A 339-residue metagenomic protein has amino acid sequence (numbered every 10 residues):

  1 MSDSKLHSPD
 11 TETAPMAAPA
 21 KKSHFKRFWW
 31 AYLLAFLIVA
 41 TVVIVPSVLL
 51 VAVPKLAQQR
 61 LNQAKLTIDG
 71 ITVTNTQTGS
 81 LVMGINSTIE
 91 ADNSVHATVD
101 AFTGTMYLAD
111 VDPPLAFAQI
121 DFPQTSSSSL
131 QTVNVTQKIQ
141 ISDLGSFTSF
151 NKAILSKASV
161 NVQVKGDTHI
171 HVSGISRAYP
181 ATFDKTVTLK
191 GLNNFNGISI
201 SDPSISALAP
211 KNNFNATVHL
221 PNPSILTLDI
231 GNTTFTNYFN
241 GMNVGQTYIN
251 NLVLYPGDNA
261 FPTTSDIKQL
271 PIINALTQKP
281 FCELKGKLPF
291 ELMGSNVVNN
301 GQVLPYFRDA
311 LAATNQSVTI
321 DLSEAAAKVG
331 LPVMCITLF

Functional and structural regions predicted by a protein language model:
M1-F28: Intrinsically disordered, low-complexity terminal tails of fungal membrane proteins
W30-L61: Alpha-helical transmembrane segments in eukaryotic/viral proteins
P54-Q77, D184-P210: Low-complexity, acidic Ser/Thr/Pro/Gly-rich terminal tails and inter-domain linkers that flank the onset of structured
T67-V160, G166-I170, V218-L220: N-terminal beta-strand/beta-hairpin edge segment
N93, L192-T247, V333-F339: Surface-exposed interaction/gating patches
Q119-D121, Q131-D143, Y248-V253, N259-P271: A beta-strand/beta-hairpin structural motif
S142-K165, T264-L311: Eukaryote-biased detector of low-complexity, proline/serine/threonine-rich segments and adjacent exposed loops
I175-N196, Q302-F339: Short beta-strand elements
